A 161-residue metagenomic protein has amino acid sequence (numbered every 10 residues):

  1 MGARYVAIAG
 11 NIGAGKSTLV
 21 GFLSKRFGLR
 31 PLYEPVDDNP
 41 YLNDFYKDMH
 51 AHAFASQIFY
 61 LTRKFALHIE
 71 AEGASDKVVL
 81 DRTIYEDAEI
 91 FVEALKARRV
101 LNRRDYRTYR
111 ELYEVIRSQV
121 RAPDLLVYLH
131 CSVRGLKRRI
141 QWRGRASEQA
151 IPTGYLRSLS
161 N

Functional and structural regions predicted by a protein language model:
G2-Y5, D76: Pre-Walker A (Motif I) flank of P-loop NTPase domains
I8: Hydrophobic anchor at the beta1->P-loop junction of P-loop NTPases
N11: P-loop (Walker A) phosphate-binding loop of NTP-binding proteins
K16: Conserved lysine of the Walker
K25-K64: Conserved substrate/cofactor phosphate-moiety recognition/catalytic segment in nucleotide-dependent phosphotransferases
K64-R104: A basic- and aromatic-enriched beta-loop-alpha substructure that forms the phosphate/nucleotide- and DNA/RNA-contacting
E89-N161: A glycine- and Lys/Arg-enriched "phosphate-lid" helix/loop adjacent to the NTP-binding pocket of small-molecule kinases
